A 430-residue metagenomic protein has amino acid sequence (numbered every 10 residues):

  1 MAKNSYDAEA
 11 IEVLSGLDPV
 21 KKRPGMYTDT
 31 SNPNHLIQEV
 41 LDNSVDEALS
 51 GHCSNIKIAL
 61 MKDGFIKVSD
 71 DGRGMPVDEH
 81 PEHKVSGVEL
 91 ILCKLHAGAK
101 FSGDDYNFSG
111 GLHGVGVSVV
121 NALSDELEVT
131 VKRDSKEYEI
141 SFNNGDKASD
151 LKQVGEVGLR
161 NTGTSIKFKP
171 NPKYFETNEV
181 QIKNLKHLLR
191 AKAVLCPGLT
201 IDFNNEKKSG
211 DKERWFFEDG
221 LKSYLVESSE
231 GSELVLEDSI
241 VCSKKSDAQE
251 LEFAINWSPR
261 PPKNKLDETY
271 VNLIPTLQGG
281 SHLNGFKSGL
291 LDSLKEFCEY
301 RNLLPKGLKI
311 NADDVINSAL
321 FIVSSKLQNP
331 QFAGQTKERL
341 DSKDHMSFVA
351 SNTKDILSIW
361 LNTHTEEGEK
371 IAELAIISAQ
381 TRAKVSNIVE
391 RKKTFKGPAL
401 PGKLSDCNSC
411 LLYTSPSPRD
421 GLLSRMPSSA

Functional and structural regions predicted by a protein language model:
M1-A10, P33, Q38, D46-L49 (+8 more regions): GHKL-family ATPase ATP-binding module
G16-L17: Alpha-helix capping/hinge segments and adjacent helical runs
K22-I37: Conserved short strand/loop->alpha-helix "switch" segment adjacent to the catalytic nucleotide/phosphoryl-transfer site
G74: Short acidic, Gly/Ser-rich segments with clustered Asp/Glu that frequently serve as metal-coordination loops in enzyme
D78-G98: Short conserved segment of the HATPase_c
Y413-D420: Conserved small/polar residues in nucleotide/adenosyl-binding loops
S424-A430: Hydrophobic alpha-helical segments, chiefly the membrane-spanning helices and signal/signal-anchor peptides
